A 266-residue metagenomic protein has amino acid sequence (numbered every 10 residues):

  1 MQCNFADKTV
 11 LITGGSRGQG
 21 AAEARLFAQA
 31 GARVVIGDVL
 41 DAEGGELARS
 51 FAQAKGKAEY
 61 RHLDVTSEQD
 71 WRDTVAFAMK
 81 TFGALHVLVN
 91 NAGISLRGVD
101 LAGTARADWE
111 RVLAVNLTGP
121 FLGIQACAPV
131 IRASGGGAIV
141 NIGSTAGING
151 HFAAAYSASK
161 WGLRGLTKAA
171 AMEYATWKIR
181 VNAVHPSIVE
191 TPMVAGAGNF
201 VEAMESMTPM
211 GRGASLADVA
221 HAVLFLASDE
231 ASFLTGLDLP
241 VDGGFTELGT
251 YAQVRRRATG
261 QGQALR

Functional and structural regions predicted by a protein language model:
C3-V35, A170: Canonical Rossmann dinucleotide-binding motif of NAD(H)/NADP(H)-dependent dehydrogenases/reductases, specifically
G98, T235-R266: Short C-terminal tail/terminal secondary-structure segment of NAD(P)H-dependent dehydrogenase/reductase domains
V99-L101, D108-E110, M204: Substrate-binding pocket helix/loop in short-chain dehydrogenase/reductase
I124-Q125, K168: A short, exposed helix-loop element centered on a Lys and neighboring polar residues
P129, M172-E173, S232: Alpha-helical segment proximal to the catalytic Tyr-Lys
V140-G162, T167-T176, I188, F245: Catalytic loop of short-chain dehydrogenase/reductase
A183, E202-L234, L239-G243, R266: C-terminal helical subdomain
